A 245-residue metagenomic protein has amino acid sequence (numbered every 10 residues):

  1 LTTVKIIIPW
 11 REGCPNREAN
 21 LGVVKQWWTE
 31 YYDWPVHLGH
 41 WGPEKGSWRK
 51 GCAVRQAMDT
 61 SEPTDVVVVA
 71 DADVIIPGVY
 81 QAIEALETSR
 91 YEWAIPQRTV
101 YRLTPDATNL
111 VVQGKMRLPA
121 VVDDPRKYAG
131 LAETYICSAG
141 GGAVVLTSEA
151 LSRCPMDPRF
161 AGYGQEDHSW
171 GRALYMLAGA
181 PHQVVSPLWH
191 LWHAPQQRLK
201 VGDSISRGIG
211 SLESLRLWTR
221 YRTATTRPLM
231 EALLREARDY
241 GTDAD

Functional and structural regions predicted by a protein language model:
T3-I8, P35-L38: Hydrophobic targeting segments
W10-E30: Short, well-formed alpha-helical segments that are part of the catalytic scaffolds of diverse glycosyltransferases
N16-R17, P158-D245: C-terminal catalytic/acceptor-binding lobe
V36-P63: Active-site-proximal specificity loops/subdomain of glycosyltransferases
K50-R55, A139-V144, Y163-R172: Conserved glycosyltransferase catalytic-site signature
T64-I75, A94: Short beta-strand-to-loop acidic/aromatic patch adjacent to the donor-nucleotide binding site
V67, A143, A180-P181: A residue-level structural signature of the nucleotidyltransferase/glycosyltransferase Rossmann-like core
P77-P158: Conserved catalytic core of nucleotide-sugar-dependent glycosyltransferases
